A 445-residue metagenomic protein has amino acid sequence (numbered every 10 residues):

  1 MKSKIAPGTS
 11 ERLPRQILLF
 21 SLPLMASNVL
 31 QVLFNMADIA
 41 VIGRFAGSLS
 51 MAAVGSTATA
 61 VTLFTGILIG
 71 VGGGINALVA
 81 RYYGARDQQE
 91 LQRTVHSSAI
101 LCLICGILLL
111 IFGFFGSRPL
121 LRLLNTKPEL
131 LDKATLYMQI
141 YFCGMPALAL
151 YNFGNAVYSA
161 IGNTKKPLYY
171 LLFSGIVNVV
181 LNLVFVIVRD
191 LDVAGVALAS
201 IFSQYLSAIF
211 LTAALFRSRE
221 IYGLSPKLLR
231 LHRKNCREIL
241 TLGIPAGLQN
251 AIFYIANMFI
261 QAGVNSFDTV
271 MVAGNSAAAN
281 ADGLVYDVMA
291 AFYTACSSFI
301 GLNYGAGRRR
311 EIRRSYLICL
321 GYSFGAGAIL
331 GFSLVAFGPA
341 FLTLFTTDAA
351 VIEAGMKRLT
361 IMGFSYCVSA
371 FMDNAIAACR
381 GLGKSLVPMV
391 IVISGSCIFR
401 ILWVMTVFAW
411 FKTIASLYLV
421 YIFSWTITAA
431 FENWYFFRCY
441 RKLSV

Functional and structural regions predicted by a protein language model:
M1-S21, V79-P146, V188-I244, I300-S365 (+1 more regions): Short alpha-helical transmembrane segments in multi-pass integral membrane proteins
G8-F45, T59-G74, L78, L103-L110 (+5 more regions): N-terminal transmembrane alpha-helices
L19-D38, I140, Y151, S174 (+5 more regions): Transmembrane helical elements of multi-pass membrane transporters/channels
L33-A52, L121-P128, V184-V193, A251-L284 (+3 more regions): Helix-terminus/linker motif at the lipid-water interface of multi-pass membrane proteins
A46-T59, A134, M138, A197 (+3 more regions): Small-residue hotspots at the loop-to-helix junctions and early N-terminal turns of transmembrane alpha-helices
M51-I111, L148-P167, G274-F332, A336-G338 (+1 more regions): Small-residue-rich hydrophobic transmembrane alpha-helices
L63-G66, N178-N182, A208-T212, L284-D287 (+3 more regions): Hydrophobic transmembrane alpha-helices of multi-pass small-molecule transporters
G72, Y141-S159, P167-N178, V196-L211 (+4 more regions): Short runs within selected transmembrane alpha-helices of multi-pass transporters and secretion channels
